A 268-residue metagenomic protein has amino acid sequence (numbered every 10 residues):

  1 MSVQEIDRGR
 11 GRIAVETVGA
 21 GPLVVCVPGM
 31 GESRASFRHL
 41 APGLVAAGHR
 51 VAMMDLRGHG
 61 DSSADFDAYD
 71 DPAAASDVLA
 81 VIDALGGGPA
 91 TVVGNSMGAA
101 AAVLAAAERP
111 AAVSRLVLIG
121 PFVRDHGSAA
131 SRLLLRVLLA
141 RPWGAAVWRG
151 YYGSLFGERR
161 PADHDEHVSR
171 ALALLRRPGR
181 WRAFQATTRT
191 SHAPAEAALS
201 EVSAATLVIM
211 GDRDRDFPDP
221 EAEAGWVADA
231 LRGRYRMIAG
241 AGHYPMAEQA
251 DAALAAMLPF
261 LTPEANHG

Functional and structural regions predicted by a protein language model:
M1-V24, A46-H49, S114, T262-G268: Alpha/beta-hydrolase fold catalytic core
E16-D61: Conserved HGGG/HGGXW glycine-rich cap/lid loop of the alpha/beta-hydrolase fold
R34-P42, D61-A64, A101, G127 (+2 more regions): Short N-terminal helix/helix-N-cap motif within the alpha/beta-hydrolase-1
R38, A46, M53-V93, M97 (+1 more regions): Active-site loop/oxyanion-hole signature of alpha/beta-hydrolase fold enzymes
V103-A107, S114-W143: Flexible "cap/lid" loop of the alpha/beta hydrolase fold
G127, G144-E201: Conserved alpha/beta-hydrolase catalytic His-Asp/Glu region
L207-A241, A247: Conserved loop-alpha-helix segment in the C-terminal half of the alpha/beta-hydrolase fold that carries the catalytic
L231-G268: Catalytic active-site module of serine/aspartate enzymes centered on a nucleophile-bearing elbow/loop
